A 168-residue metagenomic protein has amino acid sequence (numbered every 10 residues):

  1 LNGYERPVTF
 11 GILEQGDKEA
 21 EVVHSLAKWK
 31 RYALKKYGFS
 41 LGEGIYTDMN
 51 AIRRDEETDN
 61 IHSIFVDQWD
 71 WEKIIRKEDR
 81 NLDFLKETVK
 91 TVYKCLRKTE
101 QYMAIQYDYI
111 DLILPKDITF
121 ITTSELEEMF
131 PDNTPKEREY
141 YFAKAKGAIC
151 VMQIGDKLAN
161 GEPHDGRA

Functional and structural regions predicted by a protein language model:
L1-A168: Structured aminoacyl-transfer and RNA-binding surfaces used for tRNA recognition/handling in the translation apparatus
